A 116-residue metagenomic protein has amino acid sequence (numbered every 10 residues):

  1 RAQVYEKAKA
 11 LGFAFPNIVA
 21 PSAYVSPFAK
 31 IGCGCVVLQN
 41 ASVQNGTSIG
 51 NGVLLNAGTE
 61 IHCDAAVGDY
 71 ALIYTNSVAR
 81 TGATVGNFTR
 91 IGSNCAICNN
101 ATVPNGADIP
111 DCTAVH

Functional and structural regions predicted by a protein language model:
R1-A20, Y24: Phosphate-bearing ligand-interacting subdomains that bind or position ATP/ADP/UDP/GDP/NAD(P) or nucleotide-linked
N17-H116: Structural signal for interior beta-strand "rungs" in well-ordered beta-sheet cores of soluble enzyme domains
